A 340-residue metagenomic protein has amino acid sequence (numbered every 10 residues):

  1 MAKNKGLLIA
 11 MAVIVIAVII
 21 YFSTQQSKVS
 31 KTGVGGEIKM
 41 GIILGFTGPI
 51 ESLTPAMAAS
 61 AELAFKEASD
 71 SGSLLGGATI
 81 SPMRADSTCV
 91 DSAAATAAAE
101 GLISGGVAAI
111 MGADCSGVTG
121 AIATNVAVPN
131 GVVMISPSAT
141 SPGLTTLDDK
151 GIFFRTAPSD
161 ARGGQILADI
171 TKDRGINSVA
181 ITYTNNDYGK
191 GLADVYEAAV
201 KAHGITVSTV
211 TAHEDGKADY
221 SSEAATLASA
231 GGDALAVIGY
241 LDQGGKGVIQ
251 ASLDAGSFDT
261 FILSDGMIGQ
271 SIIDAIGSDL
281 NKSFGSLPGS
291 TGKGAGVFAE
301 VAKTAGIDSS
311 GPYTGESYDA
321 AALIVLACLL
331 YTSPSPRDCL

Functional and structural regions predicted by a protein language model:
M1-K39, D70: Short, low-complexity disordered leader/linker segments with a strong preference for bacterial N-terminal type II
V29, G33, E37, S52-A59 (+4 more regions): Beta-alpha junction/loop-to-helix N-cap segments that form part of ligand/metal-binding clefts
G41-E62, A85-S92, D114, T182-K190 (+1 more regions): Extracytoplasmic "Venus flytrap"
E62, K66-S73, E100-A108, T124-G131 (+7 more regions): Sec-exported extracytoplasmic/periplasmic mature domains
A94-A95, R155-S178, G191, D219-S221 (+3 more regions): Hydrophobic alpha-helical segments within soluble ligand-binding/sensing domains
S104-A212, T260-G285: Extracytoplasmic ligand/sensor domains, especially the bilobed periplasmic-binding protein
A251-A321, C328-L329: Extracellular/periplasmic periplasmic-binding protein-like sensory domains
Y331-L340: Conserved small/polar residues in nucleotide/adenosyl-binding loops
